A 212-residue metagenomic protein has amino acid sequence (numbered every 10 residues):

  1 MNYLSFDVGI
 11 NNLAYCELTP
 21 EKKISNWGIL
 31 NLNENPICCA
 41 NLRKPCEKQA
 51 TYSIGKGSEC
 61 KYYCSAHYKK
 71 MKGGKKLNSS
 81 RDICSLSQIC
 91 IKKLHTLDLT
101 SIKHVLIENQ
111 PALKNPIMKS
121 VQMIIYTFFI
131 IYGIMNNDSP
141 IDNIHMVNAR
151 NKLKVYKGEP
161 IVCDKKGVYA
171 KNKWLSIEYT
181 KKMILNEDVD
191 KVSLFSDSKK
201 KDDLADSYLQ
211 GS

Functional and structural regions predicted by a protein language model:
M1-S212: Phosphate- and other anionic-substrate recognition elements at nucleic-acid/protein interfaces
